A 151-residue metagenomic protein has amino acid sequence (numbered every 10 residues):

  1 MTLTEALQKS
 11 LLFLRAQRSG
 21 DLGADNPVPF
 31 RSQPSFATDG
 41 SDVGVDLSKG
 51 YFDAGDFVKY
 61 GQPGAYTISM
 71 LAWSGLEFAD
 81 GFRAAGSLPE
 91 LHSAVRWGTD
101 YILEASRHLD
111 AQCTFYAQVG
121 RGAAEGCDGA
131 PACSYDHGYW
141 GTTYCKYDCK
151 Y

Functional and structural regions predicted by a protein language model:
M1-Q62, W97-Y151: Low-complexity, Ser/Thr/Pro/Gly-enriched N-terminal "stalk/linker" regions
D53-P63, W73-S87, Y101: Conserved, well-structured interaction surfaces
L76-S93, T142, K146-Y151: Short coil/linker segments at helix-helix boundaries
